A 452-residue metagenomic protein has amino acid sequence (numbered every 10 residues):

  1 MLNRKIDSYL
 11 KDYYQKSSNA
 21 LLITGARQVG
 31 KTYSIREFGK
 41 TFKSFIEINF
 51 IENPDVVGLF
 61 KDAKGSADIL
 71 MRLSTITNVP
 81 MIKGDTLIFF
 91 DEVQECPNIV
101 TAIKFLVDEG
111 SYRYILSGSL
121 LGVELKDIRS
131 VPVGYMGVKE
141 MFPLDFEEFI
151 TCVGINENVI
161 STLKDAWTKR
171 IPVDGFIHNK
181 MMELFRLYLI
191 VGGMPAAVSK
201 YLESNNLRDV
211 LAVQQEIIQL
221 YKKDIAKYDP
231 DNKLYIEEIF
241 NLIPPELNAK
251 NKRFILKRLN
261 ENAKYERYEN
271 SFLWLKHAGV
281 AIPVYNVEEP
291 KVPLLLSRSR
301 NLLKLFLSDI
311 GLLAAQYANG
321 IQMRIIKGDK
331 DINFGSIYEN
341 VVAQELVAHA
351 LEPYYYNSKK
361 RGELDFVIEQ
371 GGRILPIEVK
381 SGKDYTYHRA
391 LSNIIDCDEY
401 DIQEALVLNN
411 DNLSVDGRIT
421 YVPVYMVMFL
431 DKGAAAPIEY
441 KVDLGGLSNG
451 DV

Functional and structural regions predicted by a protein language model:
M1-K16: Pre-Walker A adenine-sensing motif
K31: Conserved lysine of the Walker
S34, F38: Hydrophobic positions on the alpha1 helix immediately C-terminal to the Walker A/P-loop
E52-G84: Short glycine-rich substrate-engagement loop in P-loop NTPases that contacts/grips substrate
F89, R113-S119, E140: Structural recognition of the conserved hydrophobic beta-strand(s) that form the central parallel beta-sheet of P-loop
L125-A249: Interdomain motor-coupling "hinge/lid" segment immediately C-terminal to the ATP-binding subdomain of NTP-driven enzymes
V198-G371: Accessory nucleic acid-recognition modules appended to NTPase machines
D411-V452: Domain-level recognition of nuclease-like catalytic cores that cleave nucleotide substrates
